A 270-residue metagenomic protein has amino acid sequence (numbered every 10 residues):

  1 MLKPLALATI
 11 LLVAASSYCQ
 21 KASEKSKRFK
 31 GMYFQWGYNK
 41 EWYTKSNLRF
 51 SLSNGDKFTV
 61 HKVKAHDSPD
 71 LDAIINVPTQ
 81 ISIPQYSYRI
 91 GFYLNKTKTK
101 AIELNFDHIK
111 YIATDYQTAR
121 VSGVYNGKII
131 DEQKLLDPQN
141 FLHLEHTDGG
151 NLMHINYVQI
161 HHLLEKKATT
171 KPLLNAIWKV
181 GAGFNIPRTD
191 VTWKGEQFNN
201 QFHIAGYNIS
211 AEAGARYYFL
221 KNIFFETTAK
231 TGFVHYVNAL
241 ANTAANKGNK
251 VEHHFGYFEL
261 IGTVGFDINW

Functional and structural regions predicted by a protein language model:
M1-R28, W270: Bacterial Sec-dependent N-terminal signal peptides
Q20-Y93, P187-T189, E259-N269: Short glycine/proline- and aromatic-enriched beta-strand/turn motifs that initiate or cap beta-hairpins
S26-F34, K98-I102, T170-W178, K221-T227 (+1 more regions): Outer-envelope beta-barrel architecture signal
R28-M32, S82-Y86, T147-M153, L174 (+2 more regions): Residues that define the transmembrane beta-barrel architecture of outer-membrane proteins
S46-L52, D56-K64, G214, Y218-W270: Predominantly the C-terminal beta-signal and adjacent terminal strand-loop region of outer-membrane beta-barrel
S46-S53, D115-V121, T169, R188-Q197 (+1 more regions): Outer-membrane beta-barrel translocator domains and adjoining extracellular loop/strand segments of Gram-negative
A73-N76, Q139-E145, W193-F202, A245-H253: Extracellular loop and loop/strand-boundary signature of outer-membrane beta-barrel proteins
R89-T192, T263-I268: Gram-negative (and chloroplast) outer-membrane scaffold detector with strong preference for beta-barrel transmembrane
